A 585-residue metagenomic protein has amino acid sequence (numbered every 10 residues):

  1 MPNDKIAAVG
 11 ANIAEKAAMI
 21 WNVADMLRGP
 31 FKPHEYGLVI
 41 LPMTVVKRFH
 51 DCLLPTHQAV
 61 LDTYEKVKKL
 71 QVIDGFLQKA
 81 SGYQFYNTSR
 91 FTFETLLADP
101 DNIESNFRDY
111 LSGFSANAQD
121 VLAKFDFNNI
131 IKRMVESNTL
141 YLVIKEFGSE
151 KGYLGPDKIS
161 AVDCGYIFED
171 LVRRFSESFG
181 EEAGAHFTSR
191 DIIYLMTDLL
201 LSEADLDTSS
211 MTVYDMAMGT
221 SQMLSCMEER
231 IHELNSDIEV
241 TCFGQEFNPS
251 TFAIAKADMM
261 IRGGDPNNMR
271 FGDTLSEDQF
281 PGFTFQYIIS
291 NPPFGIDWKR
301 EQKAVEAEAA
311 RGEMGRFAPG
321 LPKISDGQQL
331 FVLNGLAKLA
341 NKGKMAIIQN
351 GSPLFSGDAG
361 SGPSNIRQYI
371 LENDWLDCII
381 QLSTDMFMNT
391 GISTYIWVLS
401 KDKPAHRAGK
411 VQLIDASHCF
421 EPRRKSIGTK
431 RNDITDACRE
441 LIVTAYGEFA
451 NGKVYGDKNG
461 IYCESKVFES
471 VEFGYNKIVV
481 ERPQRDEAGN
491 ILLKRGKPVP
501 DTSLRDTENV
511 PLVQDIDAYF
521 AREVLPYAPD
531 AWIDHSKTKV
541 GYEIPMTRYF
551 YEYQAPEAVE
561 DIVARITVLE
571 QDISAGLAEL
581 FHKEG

Functional and structural regions predicted by a protein language model:
M1-A204, N268-Q279, Q381-T384, A408-D415 (+1 more regions): Non-catalytic, mostly N-terminal accessory regions of nucleic-acid modification and defense proteins
M26, E35-V45, F252, L321-L399 (+1 more regions): Conserved Class I SAM-dependent methyltransferase catalytic core
A183-S290, F294-E306, N350-S352, A359-I366 (+3 more regions): Conserved S-adenosyl-L-methionine
S225, A253, S290-P292, Q329-L333 (+15 more regions): Feature representing long, continuous alpha-helical segments
H232, M260, G264, P293 (+14 more regions): Hydrophobic alpha-helix feature that most strongly marks membrane-spanning transmembrane helices and their immediate
T284-F285, D326-Q328, K342-N350, L376-D377 (+7 more regions): Active-site lining segments that contact anionic ligands and/or coordinate catalytic metals
D297, E301-S325: Conserved catalytic motifs of ABC-family nucleotide-binding domains
M388-R482: Flexible, glycine-/basic-rich loop-and-beta segments that form/coincide with the SAM-dependent methyltransferase
